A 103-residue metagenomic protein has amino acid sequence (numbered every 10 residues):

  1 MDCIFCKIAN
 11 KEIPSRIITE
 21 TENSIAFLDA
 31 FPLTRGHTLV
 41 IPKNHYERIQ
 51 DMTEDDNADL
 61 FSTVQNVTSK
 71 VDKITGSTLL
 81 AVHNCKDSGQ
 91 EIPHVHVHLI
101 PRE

Functional and structural regions predicted by a protein language model:
M1-E103: HIT superfamily nucleotide-processing domains
